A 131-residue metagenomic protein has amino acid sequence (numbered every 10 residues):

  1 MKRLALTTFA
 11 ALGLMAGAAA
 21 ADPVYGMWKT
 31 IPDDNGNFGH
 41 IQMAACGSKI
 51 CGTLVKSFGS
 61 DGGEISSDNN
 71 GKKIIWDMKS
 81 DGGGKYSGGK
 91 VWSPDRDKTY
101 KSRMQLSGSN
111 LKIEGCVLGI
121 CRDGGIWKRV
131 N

Functional and structural regions predicted by a protein language model:
M1-L4: Positively charged n-region of N-terminal signal peptides that target proteins for export
T7-M15: Bacterial N-terminal signal peptides
L12, I126-K128: Short, low-complexity polar/charged micro-motifs in intrinsically disordered terminal tails
M15-A21: Sec/Tat signal peptide C-region and signal peptidase I cleavage site
D22, G36, I120-R122: Short coil-to-beta-strand transition motifs
V24-K101, K128: Central antiparallel beta-sheet cores of small beta-barrel/beta-sandwich binding domains
P94-R96, K101-M104, N110-G124: Short, exposed beta-strand-loop hairpins at the edges of beta-sheets in extracellular/periplasmic proteins
